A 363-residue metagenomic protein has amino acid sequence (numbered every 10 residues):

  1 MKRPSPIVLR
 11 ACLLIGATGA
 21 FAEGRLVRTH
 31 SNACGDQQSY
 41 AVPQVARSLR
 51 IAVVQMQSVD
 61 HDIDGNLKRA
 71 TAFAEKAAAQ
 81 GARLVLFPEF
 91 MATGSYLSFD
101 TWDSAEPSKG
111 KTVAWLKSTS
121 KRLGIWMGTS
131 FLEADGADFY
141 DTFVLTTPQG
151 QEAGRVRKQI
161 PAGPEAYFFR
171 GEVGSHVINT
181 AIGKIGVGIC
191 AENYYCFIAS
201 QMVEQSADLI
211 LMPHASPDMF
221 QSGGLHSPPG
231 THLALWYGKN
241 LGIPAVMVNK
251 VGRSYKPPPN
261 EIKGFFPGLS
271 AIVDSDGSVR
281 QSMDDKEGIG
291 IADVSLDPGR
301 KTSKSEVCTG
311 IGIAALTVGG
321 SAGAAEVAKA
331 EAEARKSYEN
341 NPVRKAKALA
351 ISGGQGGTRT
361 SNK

Functional and structural regions predicted by a protein language model:
M1-A11: Bacterial N-terminal signal peptides that target proteins for export
R10-G19: Bacterial N-terminal signal peptides
G35-Q38, N249-K363: C-terminal beta-strand edge segments of enzyme domains
P43-S58: Short beta-strand segments enriched in small/hydrophobic residues
I63, K68, A72-P148, E152 (+1 more regions): Cys-nucleophile CN-hydrolase/nitrilase-fold catalytic domain and related Cys-dependent amidase chemistry that acts on
S108, A114, A134-W236, R300 (+1 more regions): Active-site catalytic loop in hydrolytic enzyme cores
S108-G128, Y194-G290: CN hydrolase (nitrilase-like) catalytic-core segments centered on the catalytic cysteine and neighboring Lys/Glu
T129-F131, T142-L145, H176, S270-I272 (+1 more regions): Short beta-strand scaffold segments in enzyme catalytic cores
